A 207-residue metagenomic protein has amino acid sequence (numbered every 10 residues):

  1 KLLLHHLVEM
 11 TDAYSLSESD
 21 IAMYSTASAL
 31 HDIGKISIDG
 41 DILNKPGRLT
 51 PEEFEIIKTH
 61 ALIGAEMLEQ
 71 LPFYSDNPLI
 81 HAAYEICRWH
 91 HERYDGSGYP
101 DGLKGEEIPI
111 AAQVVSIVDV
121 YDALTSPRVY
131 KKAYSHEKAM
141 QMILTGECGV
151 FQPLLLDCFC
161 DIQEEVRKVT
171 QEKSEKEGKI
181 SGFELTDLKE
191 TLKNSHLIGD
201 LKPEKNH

Functional and structural regions predicted by a protein language model:
K1-H207: Histidine- and acidic-residue-rich, metal-dependent catalytic cores
